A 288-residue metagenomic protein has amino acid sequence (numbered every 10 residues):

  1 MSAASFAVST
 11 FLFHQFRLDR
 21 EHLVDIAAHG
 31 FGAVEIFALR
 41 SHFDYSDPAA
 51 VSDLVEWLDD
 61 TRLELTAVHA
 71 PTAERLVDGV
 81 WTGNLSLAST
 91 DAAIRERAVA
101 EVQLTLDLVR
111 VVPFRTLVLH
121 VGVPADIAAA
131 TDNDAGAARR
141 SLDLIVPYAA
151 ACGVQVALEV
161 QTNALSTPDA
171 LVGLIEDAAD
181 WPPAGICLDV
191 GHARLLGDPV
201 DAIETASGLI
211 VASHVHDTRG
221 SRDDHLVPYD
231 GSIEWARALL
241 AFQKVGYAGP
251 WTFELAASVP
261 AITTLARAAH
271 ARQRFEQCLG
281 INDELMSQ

Functional and structural regions predicted by a protein language model:
M1-L104, R110, A150, G197 (+2 more regions): N-terminal pre-domain/capping segments
A4-S5, A33-V34, N133, R139-S232: Acidic/histidine-rich catalytic cores of soluble enzymes
F11-D19, F37-V51, P124-A129, Q161-P168 (+5 more regions): Acidic-and-aromatic substrate-binding clefts and catalytic sites of carbohydrate-active enzymes
D19-R20, V51, R95-V102, A138 (+6 more regions): Aromatic/hydrophobic pocket-lining residues that form the small-molecule binding cavity in soluble enzyme cores
I26, V34, L58, A98 (+6 more regions): Conserved, mostly hydrophobic/aromatic
T66-P71, L119, S207-R219, F253: Non-cysteine beta-strand/loop elements that form the S-adenosyl-L-methionine
D91, D126-A137, P168-W181, I262-L279: Short, electropositive alpha-helical surface patch
T105-A129, A157: Active-site groove signature of glycoside hydrolases
